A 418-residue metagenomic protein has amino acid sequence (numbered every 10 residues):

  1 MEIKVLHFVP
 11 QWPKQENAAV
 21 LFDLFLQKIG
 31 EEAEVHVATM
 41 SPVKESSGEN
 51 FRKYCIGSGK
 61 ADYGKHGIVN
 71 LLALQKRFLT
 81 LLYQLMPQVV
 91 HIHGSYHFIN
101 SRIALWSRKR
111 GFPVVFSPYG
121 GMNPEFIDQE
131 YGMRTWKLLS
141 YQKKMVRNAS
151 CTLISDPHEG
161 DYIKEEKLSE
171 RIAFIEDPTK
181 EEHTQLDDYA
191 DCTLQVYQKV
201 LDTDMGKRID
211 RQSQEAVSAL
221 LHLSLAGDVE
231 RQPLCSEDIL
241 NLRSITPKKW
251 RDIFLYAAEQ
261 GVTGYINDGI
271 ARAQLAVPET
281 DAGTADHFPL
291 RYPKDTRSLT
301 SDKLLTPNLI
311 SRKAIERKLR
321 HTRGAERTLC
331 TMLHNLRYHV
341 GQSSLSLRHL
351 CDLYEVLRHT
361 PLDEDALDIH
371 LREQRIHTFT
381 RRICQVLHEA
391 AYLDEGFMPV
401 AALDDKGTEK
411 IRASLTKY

Functional and structural regions predicted by a protein language model:
M1-K44, D187-D191: N-terminal subdomain of nucleotide-sugar transferases
L24, K109, T135-C151: Membrane-proximal helix-turn-helix segments that form the acceptor-binding/catalytic region of lipid-linked
E49-R77, Q129-R134: A short, charged, and often flexible helix/loop element on the N-terminal side of the glycosyltransferase catalytic
V90-P118, M122-N123: An aromatic- and histidine-rich active-site surface loop
P113-V115, N123-K144: Nucleotide-sugar donor phosphate/pyrophosphate-binding loop at the beta->alpha transition of glycosyltransferases
R147-E170, Y189: A short, active-site helix/loop in glycosyltransferases that binds the activated sugar's phosphate group
I175, T179, H183-I209: C-terminal alpha-helical cap of glycosyltransferases
T203-Y418: Conserved NTP-donor binding/palm subdomain of two-metal-ion nucleotidyltransferases/polymerases, i.e., the charged
